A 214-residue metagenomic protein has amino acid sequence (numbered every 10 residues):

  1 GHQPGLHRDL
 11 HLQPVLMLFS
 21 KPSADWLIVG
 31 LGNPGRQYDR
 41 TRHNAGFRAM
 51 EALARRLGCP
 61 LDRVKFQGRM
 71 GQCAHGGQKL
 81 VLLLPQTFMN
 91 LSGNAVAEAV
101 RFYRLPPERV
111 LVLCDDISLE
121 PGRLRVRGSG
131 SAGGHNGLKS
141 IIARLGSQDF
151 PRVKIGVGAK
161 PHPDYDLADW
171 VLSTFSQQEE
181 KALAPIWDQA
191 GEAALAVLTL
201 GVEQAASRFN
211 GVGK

Functional and structural regions predicted by a protein language model:
G1-L12: Extreme N-terminal basic, low-complexity initiation segments that serve as generic localization/processing leaders
L16-S129, L138-K154, K160-D166, S173 (+1 more regions): Nucleotide and nucleotide-moiety/phosphate-recognizing core
